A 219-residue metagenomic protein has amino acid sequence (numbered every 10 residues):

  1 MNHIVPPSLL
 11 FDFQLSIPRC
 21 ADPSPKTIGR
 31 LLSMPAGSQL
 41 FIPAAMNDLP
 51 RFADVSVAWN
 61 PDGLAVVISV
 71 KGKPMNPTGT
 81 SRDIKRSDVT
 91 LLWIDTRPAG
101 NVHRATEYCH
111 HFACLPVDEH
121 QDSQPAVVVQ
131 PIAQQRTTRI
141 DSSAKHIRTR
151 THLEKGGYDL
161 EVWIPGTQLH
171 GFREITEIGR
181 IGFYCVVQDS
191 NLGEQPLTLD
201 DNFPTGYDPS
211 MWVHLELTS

Functional and structural regions predicted by a protein language model:
M1-S219: Structural preference for beta-rich elements and adjacent junctions enriched in aromatics
